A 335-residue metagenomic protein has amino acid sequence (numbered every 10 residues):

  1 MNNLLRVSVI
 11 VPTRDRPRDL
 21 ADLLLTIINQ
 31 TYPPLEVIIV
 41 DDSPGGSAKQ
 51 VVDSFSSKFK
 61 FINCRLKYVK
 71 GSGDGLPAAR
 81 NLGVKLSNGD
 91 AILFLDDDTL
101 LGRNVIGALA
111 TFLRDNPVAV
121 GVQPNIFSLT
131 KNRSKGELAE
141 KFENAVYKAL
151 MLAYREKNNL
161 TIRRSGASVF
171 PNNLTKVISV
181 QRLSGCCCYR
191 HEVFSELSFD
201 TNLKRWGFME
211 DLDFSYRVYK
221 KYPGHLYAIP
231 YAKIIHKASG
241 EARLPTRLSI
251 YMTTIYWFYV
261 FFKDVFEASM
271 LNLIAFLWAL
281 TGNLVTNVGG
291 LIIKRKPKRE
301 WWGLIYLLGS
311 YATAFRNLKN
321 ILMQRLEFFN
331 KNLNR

Functional and structural regions predicted by a protein language model:
M1-N29: N-proximal low-complexity "stem/linker" segments adjacent to membrane-targeting elements
L24-K70: Acidic donor-binding segment of Leloir-type glycosyltransferases
V69-S87: Glycine-rich, basic loop-to-helix element that forms the pyrophosphate-binding segment of sugar-nucleotide handling
I92: Short aromatic/hydrophobic "clamp" motif used to bind/position activated sugar donors
N104-M151: Conserved donor NDP-sugar-binding/catalytic core segment of glycosyltransferases
R155-Y189, Y219, R243-L244: A recurrent flexible, glycine/aromatic-enriched loop bordering the glycosyltransferase active site that acts as
Q181-C188, E192-L197, K204-A232: A short, conserved alpha-helix in the catalytic core of glycosyltransferases
L248-Y256, F266-R335: Non-catalytic, C-terminal membrane-associated alpha-helical segments of glycosyltransferases
